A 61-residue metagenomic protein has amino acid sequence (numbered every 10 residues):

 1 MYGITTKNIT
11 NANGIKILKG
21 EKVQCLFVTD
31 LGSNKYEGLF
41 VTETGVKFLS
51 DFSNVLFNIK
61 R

Functional and structural regions predicted by a protein language model:
M1-I9, T29-S33, I59-K60: SH3-family beta-barrel domains
Y2, Q24, E37, K47-S50: Intrinsic disorder/low-complexity segments
K7-N11, T42-T44: Short acidic, glycine-rich loop/turn motifs
N11, V28, S50-F52: Short, structured coil/loop segments at alpha-helix boundaries
A12-K16: Short, surface-exposed secondary-structure edge patches
I17-V28: Conserved beta-strand/loop element in small beta-rich adapter and peptidoglycan-binding domains
S33-L39: Short aromatic-glycine-enriched beta-strand elements
L39-R61: Intrinsically disordered, low-complexity, charged/polar segments
